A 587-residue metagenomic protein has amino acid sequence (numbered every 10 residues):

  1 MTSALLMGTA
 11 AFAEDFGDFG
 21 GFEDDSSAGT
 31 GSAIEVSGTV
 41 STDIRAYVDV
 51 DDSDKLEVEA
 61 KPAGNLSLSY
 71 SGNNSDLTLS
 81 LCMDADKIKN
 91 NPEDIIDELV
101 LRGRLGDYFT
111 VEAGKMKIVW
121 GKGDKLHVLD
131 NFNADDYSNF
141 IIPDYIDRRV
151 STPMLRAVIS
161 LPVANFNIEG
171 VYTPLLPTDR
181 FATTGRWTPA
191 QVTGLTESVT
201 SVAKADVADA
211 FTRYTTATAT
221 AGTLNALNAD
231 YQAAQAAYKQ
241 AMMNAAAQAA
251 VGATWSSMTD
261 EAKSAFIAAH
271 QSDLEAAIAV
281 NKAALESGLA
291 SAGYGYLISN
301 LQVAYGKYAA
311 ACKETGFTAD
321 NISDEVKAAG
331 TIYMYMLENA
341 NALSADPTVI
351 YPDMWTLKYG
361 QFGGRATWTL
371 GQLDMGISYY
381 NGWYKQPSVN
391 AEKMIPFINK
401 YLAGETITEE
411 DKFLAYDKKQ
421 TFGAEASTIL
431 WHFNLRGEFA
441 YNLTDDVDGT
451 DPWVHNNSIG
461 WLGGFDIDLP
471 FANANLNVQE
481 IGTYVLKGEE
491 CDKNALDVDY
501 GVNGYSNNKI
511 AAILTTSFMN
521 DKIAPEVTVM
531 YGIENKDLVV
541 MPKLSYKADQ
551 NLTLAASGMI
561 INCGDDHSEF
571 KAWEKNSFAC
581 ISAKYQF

Functional and structural regions predicted by a protein language model:
D18-D49, Y70, S75-L79: Transmembrane beta-strand segments of Gram-negative outer membrane beta-barrel proteins
T42-V48, G72-N74, M83-K87, K117-V119 (+12 more regions): Transmembrane beta-strands of outer-membrane beta-barrel pores
Y47-K55, E59, K89-I96, K125-V128 (+7 more regions): Outer-membrane beta-barrel translocator domains and adjoining extracellular loop/strand segments of Gram-negative
S53-A60, K89-I96, Y145-D147, D353-K358 (+5 more regions): Replace "Gram-negative outer membrane beta-barrel proteins" with "bacterial and organellar outer membrane beta-barrel
G64-Y70, E98-G103, L155-I159, G364-W368 (+8 more regions): Residues on the lipid-exposed face of transmembrane beta-strands in outer-membrane beta-barrel proteins
S69-A190, G371, I560-C563: Outer membrane beta-barrel
N74-L79, F109-V111, A164-I168, Q372-M375 (+4 more regions): Repeated loop/turn-to-beta-strand initiation elements of outer-membrane beta-barrel proteins
Y137, K575-F587: Outer-membrane beta-barrel "beta-signal"
